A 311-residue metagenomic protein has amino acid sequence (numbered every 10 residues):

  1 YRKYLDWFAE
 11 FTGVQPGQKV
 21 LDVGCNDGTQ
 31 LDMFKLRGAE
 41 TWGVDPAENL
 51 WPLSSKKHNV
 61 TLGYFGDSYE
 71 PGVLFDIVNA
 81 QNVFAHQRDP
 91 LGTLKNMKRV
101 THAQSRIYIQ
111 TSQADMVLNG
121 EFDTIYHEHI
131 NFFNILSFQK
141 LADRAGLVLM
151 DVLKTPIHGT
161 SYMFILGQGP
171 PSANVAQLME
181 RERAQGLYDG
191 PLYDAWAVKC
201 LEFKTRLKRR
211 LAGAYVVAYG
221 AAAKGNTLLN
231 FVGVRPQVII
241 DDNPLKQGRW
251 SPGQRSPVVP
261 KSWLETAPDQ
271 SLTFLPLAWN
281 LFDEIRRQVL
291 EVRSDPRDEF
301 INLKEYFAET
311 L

Functional and structural regions predicted by a protein language model:
Y1-L53, L62, E121-F122, Y126 (+2 more regions): Extended interfacial segments that mediate partner engagement and assembly in macromolecular machines
W7-F8, M33, P170-L311: Hydrophobic, well-ordered beta-alpha structural blocks that scaffold small-molecule cofactor pockets
K56-S68, V258-V259: Conserved SAM-binding strand-loop segment of SAM-dependent methyltransferases
N79: A conserved beta-strand element that flanks and buttresses the S-adenosyl-L-methionine
V83: Hydrophobic adenine-recognition pocket in adenosine-nucleotide-binding enzymes
L91-R106: A short glycine-rich, Lys/Arg-flanked "PGG" loop and its adjoining helix->strand segment in the class I
Q104-S112, I301-N302: Conserved beta-strand signature within the Rossmann-like core of class I S-adenosyl-L-methionine
I109-N131, I135-S137: Short, glycine-/aromatic-enriched active-site segment of Class I SAM-dependent methyltransferases
